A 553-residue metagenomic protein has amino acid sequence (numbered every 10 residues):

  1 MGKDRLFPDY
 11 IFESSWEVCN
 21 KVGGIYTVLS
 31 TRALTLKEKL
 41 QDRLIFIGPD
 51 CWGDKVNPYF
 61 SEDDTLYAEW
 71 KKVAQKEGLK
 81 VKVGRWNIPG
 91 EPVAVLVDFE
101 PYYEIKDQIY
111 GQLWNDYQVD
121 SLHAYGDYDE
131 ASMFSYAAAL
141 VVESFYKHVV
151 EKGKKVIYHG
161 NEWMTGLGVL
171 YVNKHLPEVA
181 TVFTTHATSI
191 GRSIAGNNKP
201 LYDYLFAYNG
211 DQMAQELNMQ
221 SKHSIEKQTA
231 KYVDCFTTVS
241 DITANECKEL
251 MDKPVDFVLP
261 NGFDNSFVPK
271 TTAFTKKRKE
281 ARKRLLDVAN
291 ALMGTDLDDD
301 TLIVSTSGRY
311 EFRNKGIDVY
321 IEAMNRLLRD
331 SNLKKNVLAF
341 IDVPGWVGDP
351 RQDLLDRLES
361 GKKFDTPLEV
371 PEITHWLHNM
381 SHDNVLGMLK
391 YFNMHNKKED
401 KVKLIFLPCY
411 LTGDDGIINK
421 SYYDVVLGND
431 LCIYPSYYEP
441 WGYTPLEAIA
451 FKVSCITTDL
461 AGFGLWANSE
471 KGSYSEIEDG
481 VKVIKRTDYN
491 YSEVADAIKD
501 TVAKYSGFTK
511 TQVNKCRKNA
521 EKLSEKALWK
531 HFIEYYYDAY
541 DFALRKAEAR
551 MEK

Functional and structural regions predicted by a protein language model:
M1-K553: Catalytic cores of nucleotide-sugar-dependent glycosyltransferases that transfer UDP/GDP/TDP-activated
